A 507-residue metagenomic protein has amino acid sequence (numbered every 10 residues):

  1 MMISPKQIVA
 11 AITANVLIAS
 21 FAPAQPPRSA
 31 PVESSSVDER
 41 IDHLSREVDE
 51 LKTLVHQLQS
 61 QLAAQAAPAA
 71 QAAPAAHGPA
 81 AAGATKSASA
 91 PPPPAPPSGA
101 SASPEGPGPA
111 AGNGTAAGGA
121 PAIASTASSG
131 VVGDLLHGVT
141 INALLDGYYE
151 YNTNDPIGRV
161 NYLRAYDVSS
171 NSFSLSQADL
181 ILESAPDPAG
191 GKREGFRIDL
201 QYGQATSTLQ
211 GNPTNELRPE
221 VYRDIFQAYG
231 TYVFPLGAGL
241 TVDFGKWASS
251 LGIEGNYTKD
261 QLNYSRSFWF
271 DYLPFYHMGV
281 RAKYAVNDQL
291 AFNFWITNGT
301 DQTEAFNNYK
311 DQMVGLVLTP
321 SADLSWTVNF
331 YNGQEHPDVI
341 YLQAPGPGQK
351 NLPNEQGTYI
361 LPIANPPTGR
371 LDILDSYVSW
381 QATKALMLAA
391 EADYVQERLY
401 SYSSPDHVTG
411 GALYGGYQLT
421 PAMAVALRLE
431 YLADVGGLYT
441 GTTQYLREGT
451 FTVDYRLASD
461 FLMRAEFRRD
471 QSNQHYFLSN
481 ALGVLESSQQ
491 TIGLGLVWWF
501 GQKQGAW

Functional and structural regions predicted by a protein language model:
M2-A10: Bacterial N-terminal signal peptides that target proteins for export
A10-S20: Bacterial N-terminal signal peptides
A22-R164, G495, Q504-W507: N-terminal periplasmic/intermembrane-space "pro-region" immediately following the signal or transit peptide
P96, G106, T126-G299, F306-M313 (+4 more regions): Outer membrane beta-barrel
G119, D167-S172, E216-Y222, W269-Y272 (+5 more regions): Replace "Gram-negative outer membrane beta-barrel proteins" with "bacterial and organellar outer membrane beta-barrel
E150-N154, D187-A189, G203-N212, S249-I253 (+12 more regions): Sequence/structural signature of outer-membrane beta-barrel proteins
Q289-A291, G315-E448: Detector for outer-membrane/organellar transmembrane beta-barrel domains, recognizing the amphipathic beta-strand
L457, V484-W507: Outer-membrane beta-barrel "beta-signal"
